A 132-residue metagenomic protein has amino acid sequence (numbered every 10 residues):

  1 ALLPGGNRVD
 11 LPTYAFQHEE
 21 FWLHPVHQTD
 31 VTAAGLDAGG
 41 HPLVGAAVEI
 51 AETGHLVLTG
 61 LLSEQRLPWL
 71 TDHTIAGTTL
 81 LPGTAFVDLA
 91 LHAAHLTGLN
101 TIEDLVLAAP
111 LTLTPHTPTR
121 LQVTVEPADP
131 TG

Functional and structural regions predicted by a protein language model:
A1, G6-G132: Acyl-thioester-processing domains in fatty-acid/polyketide/NRPS systems
